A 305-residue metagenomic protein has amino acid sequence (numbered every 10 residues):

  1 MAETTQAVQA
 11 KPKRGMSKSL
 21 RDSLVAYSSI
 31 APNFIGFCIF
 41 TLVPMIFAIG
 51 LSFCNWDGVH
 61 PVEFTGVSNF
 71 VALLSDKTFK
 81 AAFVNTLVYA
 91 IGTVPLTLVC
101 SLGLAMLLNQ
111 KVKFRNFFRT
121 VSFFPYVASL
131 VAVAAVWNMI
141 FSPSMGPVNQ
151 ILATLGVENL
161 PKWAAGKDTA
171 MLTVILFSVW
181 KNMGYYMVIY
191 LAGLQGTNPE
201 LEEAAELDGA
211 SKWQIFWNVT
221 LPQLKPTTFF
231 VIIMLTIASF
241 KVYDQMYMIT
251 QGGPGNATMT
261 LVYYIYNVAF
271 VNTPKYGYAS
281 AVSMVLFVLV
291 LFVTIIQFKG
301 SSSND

Functional and structural regions predicted by a protein language model:
M1-L20: Short, Lys/Arg-rich, polar N-terminal cytosolic tail immediately upstream of the first transmembrane signal-anchor
D22-D305: A structural signal for multi-pass alpha-helical bundles of membrane permease subunits that mediate small-molecule
